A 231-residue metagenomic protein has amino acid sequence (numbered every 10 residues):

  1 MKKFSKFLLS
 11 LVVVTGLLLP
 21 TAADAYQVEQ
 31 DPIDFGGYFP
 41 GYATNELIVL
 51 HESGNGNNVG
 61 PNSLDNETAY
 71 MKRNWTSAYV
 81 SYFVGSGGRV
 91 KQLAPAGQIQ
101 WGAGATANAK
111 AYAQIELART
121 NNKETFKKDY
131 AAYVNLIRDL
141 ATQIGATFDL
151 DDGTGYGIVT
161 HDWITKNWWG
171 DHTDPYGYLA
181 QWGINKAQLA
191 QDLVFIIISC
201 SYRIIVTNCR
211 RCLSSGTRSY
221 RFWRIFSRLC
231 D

Functional and structural regions predicted by a protein language model:
K2-N108: N-terminal catalytic cores of peptidoglycan-degrading enzymes
L11-V13, N58, L193, I205 (+1 more regions): Detector for intrinsically disordered, low-structure N-terminal pre-sequences
Q27-E29, K123-I205, R210: Basic/polar, cationic surfaces and motifs that engage anionic cell-wall and phosphate/carboxylate ligands
A43, W75, N108, N122-Y133: Solvent-exposed, acidic/flexible segments
V49, F83, Q114-E116, V159: Soluble periplasmic/extracytoplasmic beta-strand elements of cell-envelope proteins
S53-G54, A113-N122: Cell-envelope and extracellular/periplasmic
C200-D231: N-terminal low-complexity segments that are often proline-rich with Ser/Thr-Pro
